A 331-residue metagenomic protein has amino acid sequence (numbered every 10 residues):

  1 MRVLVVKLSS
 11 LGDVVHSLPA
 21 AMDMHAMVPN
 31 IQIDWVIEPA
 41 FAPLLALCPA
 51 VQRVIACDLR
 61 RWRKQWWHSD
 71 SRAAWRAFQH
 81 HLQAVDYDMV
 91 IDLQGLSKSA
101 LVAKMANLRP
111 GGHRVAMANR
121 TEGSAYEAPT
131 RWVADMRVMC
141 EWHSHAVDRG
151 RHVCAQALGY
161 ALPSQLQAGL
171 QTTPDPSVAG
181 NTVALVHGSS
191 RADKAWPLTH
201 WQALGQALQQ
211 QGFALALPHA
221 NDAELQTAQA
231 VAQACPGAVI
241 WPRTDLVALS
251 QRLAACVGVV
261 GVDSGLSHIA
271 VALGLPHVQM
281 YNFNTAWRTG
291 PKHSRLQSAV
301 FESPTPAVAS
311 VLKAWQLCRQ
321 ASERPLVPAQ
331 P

Functional and structural regions predicted by a protein language model:
M1-P331: Catalytic machinery of carbohydrate-active enzymes, primarily nucleotide-sugar-dependent glycosyltransferases
